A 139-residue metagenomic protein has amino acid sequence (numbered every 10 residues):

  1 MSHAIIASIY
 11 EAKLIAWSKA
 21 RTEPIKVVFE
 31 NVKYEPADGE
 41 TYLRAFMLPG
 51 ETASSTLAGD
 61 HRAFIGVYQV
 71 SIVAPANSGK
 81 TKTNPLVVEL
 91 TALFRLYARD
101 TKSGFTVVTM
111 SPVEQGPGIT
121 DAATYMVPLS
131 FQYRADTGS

Functional and structural regions predicted by a protein language model:
M1-D60, T81, Y97-S103: Small/polar-rich, solvent-exposed N-terminal microdomains that initiate assembly or binding
H3, T83, T120-T124: Short capping loops/turns at secondary-structure boundaries
R21-P24, T91-S139: Acidic-leaning, charged glycine-interspersed low-complexity segments
P36, H61, G118-A122: Sterically constrained small-residue positions within well-ordered secondary structures of folded domains
G50-T52, I65-Q69, L90-L96: Short, surface-exposed linear patches
A53, S78, T137-S139: Residue-level signal for secondary-structure boundary sites
D60-N77, Y125-D136: Oligomerization/assembly interface segments of phage tail-like spikes and tubes
V73-F94: Mid-chain, well-packed structural core segment of small domains
